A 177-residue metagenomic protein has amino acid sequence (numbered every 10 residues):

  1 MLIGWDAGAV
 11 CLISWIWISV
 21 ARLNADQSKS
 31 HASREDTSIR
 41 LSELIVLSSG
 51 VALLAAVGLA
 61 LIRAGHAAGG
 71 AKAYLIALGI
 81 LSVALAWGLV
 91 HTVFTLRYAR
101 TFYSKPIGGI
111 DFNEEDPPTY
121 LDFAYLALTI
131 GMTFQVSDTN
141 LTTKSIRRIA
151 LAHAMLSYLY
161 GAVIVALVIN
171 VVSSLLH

Functional and structural regions predicted by a protein language model:
M1, L44-F94: Long, highly hydrophobic alpha-helical transmembrane signal-anchor segments
M1-S14: Loop-to-helix transition at the N-terminal end of transmembrane alpha-helices
L12-A25, T92-S104: Membrane-water interface of transmembrane alpha-helices
W17-L23, L54-A64, I169-L175: Transmembrane helix-loop junctions and nearby membrane-interface residues
S28-S48: Juxtamembrane helix-capping/reentrant segments at transmembrane boundaries
L81-S104, L156-H177: Alpha-helical transmembrane segments and their immediate juxtamembrane interface regions
R100-T143: Membrane-proximal soluble regions of multi-pass membrane proteins
D122, L126-T129, T139-L176: Pore domain of cation channels
